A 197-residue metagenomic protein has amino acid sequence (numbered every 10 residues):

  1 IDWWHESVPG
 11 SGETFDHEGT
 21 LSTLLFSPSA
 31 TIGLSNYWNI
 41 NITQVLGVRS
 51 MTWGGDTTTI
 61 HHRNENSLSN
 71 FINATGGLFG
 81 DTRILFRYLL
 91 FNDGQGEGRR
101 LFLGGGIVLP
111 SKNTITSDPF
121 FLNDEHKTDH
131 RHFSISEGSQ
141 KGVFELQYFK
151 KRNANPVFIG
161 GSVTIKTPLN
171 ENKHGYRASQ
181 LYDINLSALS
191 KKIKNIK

Functional and structural regions predicted by a protein language model:
I1-H5, L46-S50, L90, I107-N113 (+2 more regions): Transmembrane beta-strands of outer-membrane beta-barrel pores
D2-L25: Surface-exposed strand-loop-strand hairpins of Gram-negative outer-membrane beta-barrel proteins
S7-V8, N172-K197: Outer membrane beta-barrel transmembrane domains
G10-S11, W53-R63, D118-E125, Y176-L181: Flexible, surface-exposed loop regions and adjacent strand-edge segments of Gram-negative outer-membrane beta-barrel
S11-D16, S67-A74, T128-S134, N170-G175: Extracellular loop and loop/strand-boundary signature of outer-membrane beta-barrel proteins
T20-F26, L68, G76-T82, R99 (+2 more regions): Residues that define the transmembrane beta-barrel architecture of outer-membrane proteins
P28-L34, I42, I84-Y88, G105-I107 (+3 more regions): Residues on the lipid-exposed face of transmembrane beta-strands in outer-membrane beta-barrel proteins
Y37, N92-L101, T114-T116, N153-V157 (+1 more regions): Short loop/turn motifs that connect adjacent beta-strands in outer-membrane beta-barrel proteins
